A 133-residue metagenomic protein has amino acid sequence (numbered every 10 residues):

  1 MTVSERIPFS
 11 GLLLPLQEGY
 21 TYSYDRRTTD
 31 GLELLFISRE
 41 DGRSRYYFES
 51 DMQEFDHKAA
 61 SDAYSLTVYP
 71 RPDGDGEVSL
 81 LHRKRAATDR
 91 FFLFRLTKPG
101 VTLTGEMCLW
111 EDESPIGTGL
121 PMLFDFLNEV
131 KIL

Functional and structural regions predicted by a protein language model:
M1-E5, G31-L34, R71-H82: Short, hydrophobic/aromatic-rich segments at coil-to-beta transitions
T2-A59: Secretory pathway targeting signatures of secreted, lumenal, and periplasmic proteins
P15-G19, S38-R43, M52-Q53, D73-G76 (+2 more regions): Short, solvent-exposed coil/turn segments at beta-strand boundaries
Y20, L103-L133: Surface-exposed amphipathic alpha-helical segments
Y22, R90-F92, I132: Generic detector of well-ordered secondary structure
T28, F55, T102, G117-T118: Amphipathic alpha-helical interaction segments
T29, E40, S50, F55 (+5 more regions): Intrinsic-disorder/low-complexity regions
A59-S114: Signature of long, low-cysteine stretches enriched in small and polar/charged residues
